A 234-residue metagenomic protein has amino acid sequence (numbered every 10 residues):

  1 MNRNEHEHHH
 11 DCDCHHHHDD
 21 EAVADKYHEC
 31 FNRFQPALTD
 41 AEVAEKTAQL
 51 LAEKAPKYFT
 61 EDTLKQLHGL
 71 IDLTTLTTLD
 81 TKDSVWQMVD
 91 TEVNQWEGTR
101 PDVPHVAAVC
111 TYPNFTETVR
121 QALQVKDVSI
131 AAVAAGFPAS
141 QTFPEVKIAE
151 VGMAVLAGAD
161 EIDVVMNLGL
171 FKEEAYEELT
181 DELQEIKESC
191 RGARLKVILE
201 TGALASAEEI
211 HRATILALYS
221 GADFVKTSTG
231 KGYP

Functional and structural regions predicted by a protein language model:
M1-E21: Histidine-centered metal-binding segments
C12-C14, T39-D40, T60, K172: Serine/threonine-rich low-complexity intrinsically disordered regions
D19-Q66: Conserved, well-structured core domains of diverse proteins
A55-H68, L79-P104, N114-P234: Alpha/beta enzyme core
L76: A short, histidine- and acid-enriched strand-loop-helix "catalytic/donor-clamping" loop that lines the nucleotide-sugar
V109-T111: Short, hydrophobic beta-strand segments that form beta-sheet elements in well-ordered domains
